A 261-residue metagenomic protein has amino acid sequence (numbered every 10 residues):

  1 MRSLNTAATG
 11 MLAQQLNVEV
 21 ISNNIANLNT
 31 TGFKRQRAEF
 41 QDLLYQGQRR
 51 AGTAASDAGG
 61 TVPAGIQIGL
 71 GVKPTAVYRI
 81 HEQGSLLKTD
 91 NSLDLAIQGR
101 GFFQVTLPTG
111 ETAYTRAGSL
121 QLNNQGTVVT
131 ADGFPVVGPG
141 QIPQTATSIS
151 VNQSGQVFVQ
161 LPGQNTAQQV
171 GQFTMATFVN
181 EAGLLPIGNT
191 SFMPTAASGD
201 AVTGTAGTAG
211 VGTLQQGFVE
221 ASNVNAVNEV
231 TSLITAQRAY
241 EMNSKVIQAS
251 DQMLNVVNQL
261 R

Functional and structural regions predicted by a protein language model:
M1-R261: Amphipathic alpha-helical polymerization modules
